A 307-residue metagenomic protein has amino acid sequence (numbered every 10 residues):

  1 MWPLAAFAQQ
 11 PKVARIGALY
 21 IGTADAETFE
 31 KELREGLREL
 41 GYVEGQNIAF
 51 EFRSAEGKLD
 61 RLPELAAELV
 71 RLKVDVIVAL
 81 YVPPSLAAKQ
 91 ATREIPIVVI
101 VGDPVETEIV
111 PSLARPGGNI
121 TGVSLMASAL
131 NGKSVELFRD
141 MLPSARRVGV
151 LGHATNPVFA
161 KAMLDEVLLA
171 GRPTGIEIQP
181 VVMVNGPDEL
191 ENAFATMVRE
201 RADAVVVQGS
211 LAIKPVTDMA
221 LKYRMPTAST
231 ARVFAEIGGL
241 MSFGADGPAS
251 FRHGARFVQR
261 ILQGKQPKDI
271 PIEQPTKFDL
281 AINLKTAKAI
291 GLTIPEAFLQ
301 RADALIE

Functional and structural regions predicted by a protein language model:
M1-E307: Short hydrophobic alpha-helices and adjacent helix-cap/hinge residues
